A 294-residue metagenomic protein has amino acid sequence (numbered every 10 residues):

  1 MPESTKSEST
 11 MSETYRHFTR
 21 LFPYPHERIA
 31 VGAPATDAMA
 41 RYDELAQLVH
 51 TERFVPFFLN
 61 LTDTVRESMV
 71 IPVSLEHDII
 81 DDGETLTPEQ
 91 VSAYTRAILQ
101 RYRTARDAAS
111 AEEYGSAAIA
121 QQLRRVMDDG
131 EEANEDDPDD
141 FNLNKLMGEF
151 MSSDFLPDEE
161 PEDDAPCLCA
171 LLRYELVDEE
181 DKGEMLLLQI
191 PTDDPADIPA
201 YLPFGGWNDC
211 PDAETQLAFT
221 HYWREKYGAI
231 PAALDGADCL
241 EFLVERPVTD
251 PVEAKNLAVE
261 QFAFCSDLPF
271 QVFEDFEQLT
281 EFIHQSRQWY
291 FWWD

Functional and structural regions predicted by a protein language model:
M1-S12: Compositionally biased, intrinsically disordered low-complexity segments enriched for polar/charged residues
S12-P195: Extended, low-hydrophobicity segments enriched in charged/polar residues
I29-A30, D158-E160, P203-G205, P211-L217 (+1 more regions): N-terminal start-of-chain detector that recognizes signal peptides and the immediate post-cleavage beginning
I71-S74, A200-P203, V244-P247, K255-L257: Surface-exposed beta-strand edges and their flanking turn/coil or helix-capping segments
V177-R224: Surface-exposed, low-hydrophobicity interaction/linker segments
E214-L217, H221, K226, P231-D294: Alpha-helical oligomerization segments
